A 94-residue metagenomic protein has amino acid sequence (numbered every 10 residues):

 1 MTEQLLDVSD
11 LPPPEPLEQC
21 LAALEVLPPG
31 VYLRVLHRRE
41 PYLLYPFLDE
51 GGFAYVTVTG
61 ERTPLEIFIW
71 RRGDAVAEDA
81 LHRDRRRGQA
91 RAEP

Functional and structural regions predicted by a protein language model:
T2-L6, D10-P94: Positively charged, polar, low-complexity stretches
